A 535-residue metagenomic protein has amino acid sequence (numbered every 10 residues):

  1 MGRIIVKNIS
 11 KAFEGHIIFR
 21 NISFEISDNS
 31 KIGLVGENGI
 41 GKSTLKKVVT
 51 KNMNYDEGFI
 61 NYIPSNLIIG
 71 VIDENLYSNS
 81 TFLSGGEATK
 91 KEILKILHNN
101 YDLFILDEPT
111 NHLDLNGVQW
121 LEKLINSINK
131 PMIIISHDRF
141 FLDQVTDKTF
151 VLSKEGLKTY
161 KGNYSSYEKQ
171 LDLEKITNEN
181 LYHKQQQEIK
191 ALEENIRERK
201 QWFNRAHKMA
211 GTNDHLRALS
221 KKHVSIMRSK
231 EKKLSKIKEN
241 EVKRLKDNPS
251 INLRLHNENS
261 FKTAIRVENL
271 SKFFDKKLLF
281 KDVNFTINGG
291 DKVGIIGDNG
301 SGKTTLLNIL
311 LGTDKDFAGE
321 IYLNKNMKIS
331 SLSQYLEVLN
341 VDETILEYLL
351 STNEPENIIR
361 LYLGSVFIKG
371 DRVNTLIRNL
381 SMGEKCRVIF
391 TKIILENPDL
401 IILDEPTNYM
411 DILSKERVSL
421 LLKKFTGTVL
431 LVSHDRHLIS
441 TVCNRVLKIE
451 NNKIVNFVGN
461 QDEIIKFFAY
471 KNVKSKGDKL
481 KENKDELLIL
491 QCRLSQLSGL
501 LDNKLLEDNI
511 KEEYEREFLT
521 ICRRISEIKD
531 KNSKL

Functional and structural regions predicted by a protein language model:
M1-N178, N257-L535: ABC ATP-binding cassette signature C-motif
G2-I4, T177-L278: Flexible nucleotide-interacting loop at or near the entrance of a catalytic core
